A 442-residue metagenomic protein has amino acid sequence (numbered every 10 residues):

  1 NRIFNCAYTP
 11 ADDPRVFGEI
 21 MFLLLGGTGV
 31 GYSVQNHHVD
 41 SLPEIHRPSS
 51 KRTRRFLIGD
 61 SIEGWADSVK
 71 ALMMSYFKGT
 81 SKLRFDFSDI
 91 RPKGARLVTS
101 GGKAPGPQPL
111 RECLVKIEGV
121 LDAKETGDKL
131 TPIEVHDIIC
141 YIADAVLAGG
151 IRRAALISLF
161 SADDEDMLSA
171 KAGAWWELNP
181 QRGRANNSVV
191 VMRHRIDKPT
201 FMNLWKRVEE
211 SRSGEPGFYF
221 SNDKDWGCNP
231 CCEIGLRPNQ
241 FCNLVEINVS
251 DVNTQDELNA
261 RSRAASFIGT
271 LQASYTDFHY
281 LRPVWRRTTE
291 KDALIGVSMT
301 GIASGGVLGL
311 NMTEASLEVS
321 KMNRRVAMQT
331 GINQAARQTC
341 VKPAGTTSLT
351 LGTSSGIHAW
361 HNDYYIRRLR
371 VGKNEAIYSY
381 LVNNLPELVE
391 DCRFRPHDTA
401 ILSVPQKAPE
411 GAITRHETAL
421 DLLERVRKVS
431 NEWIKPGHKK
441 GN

Functional and structural regions predicted by a protein language model:
N1-N442: Extended catalytic cores of very large enzyme megasubunits
